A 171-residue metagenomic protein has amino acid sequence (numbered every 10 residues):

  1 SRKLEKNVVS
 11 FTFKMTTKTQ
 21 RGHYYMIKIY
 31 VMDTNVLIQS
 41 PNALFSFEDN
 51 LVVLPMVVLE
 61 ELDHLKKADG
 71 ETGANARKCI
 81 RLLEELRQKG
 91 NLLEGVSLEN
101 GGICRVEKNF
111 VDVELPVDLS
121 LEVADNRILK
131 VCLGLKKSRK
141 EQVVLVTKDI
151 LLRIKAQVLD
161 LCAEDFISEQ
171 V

Functional and structural regions predicted by a protein language model:
S1: Interfaces that engage single-stranded nucleic acids at replication/repair/recombination sites
F11-F13, Y24-Y25: Aromatic (phenylalanine/tyrosine) cluster motif
K18-Q20: Short, low-complexity, charge-dense intrinsically disordered segments
K28-V144, I150-Q157, L161-V171: Active-site-proximal, substrate-binding regions of enzyme catalytic domains and RNA-binding/basic surfaces
